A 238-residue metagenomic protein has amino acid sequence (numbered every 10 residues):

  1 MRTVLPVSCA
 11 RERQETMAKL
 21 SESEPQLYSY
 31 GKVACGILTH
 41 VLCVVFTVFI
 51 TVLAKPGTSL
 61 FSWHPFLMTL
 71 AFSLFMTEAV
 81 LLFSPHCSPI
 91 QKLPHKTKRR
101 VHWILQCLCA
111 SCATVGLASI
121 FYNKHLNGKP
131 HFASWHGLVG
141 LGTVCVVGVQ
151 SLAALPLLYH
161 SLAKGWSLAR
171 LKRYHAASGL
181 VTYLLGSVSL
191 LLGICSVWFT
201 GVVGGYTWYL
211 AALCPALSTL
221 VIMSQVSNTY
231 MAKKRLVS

Functional and structural regions predicted by a protein language model:
R2-S238: Membrane-embedded alpha-helical bundles that constitute the cytochrome b-like, heme-associated redox core of multi-pass
